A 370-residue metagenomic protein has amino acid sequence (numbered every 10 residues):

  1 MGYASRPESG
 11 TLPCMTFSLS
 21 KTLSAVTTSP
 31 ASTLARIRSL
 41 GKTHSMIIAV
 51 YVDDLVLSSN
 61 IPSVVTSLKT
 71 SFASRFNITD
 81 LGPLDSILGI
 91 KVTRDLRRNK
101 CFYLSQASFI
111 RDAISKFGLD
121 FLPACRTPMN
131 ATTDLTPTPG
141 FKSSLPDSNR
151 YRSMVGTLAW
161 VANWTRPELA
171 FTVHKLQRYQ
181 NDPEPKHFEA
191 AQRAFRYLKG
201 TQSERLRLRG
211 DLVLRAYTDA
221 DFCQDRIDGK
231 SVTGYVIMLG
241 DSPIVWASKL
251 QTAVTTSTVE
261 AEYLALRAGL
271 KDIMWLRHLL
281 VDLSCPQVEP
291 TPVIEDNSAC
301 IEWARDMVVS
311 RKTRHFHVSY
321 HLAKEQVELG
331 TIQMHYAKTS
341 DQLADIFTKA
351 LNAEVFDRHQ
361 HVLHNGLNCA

Functional and structural regions predicted by a protein language model:
M1-V52, V56-S58, S63-K69, S148-F171 (+3 more regions): Conserved pre-motif C helix in the palm subdomain of viral-like polymerases
A4-S5, A35-F76, T93-S105, R178-P185 (+1 more regions): Catalytic palm subdomain of template-directed nucleic-acid polymerases, centered on the conserved carboxylate motif
L12, T28, I37-G41, F121-T138 (+1 more regions): Reverse-transcriptase-like RNA-dependent polymerase core
T22, A73-D80: A common structural junction motif
L81-S203, K338, I346-T348: C-terminal reverse transcriptase regions that engage the nucleic-acid substrate
L158, A216-V259: RNase H-like nuclease fold core
R196-A220, Q287: Structured nucleic-acid-interacting core domains from mobile-element enzymes and related host factors, especially RNase
V213, K249-A370: RNase H-like nuclease module associated with reverse transcription
